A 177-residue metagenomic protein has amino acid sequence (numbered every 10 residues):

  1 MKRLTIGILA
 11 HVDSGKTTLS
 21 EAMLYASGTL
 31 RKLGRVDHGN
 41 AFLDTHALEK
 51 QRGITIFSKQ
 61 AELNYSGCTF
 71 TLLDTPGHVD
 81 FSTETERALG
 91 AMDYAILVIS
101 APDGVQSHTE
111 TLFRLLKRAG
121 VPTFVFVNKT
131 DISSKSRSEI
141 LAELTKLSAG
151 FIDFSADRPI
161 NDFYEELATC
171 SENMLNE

Functional and structural regions predicted by a protein language model:
M1-I99, V105, E139, L147-G150: P-loop NTPase switch module centered on the Walker A-proximal segment
M1-S14, A101-E177: P-loop NTPase catalytic nucleotide-binding module
